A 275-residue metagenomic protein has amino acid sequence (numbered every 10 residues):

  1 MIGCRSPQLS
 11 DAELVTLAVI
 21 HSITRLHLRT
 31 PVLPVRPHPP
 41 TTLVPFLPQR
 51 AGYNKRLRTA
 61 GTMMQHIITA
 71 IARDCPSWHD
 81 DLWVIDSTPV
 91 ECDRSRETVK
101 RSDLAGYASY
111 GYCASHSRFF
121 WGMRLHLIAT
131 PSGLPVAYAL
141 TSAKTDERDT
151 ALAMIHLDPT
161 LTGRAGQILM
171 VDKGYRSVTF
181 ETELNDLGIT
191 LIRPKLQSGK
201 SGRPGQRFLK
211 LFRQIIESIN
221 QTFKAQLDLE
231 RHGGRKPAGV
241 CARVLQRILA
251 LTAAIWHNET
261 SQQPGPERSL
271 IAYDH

Functional and structural regions predicted by a protein language model:
M1-H275: Short alpha-helical elements
